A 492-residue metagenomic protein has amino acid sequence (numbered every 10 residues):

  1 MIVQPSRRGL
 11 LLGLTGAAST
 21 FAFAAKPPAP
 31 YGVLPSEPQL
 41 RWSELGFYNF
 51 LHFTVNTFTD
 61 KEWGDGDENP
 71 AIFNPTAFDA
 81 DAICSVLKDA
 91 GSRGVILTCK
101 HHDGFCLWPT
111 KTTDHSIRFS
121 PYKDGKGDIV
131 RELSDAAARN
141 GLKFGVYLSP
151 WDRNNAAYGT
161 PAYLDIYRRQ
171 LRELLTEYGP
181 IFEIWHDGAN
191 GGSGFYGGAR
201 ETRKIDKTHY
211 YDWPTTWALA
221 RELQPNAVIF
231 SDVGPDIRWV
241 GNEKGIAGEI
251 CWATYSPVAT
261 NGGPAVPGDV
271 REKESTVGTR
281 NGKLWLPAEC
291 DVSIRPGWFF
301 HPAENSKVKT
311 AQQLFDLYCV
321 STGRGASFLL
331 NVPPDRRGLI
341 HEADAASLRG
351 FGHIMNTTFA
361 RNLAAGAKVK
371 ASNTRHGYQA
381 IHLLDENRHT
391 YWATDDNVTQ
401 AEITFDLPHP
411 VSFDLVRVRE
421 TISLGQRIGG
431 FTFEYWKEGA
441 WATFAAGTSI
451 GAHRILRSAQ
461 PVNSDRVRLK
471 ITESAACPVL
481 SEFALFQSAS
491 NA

Functional and structural regions predicted by a protein language model:
I2-V3, G9-A25: N-terminal export signals
R8-G9, G325, H389, L469 (+1 more regions): Positively charged, low-complexity intrinsically disordered regions
L12, A25-D385, Y391-N397, F405 (+5 more regions): Mature catalytic domains of secreted/periplasmic carbohydrate-active enzymes
A17-A18, T358, Q487: The DNA-recognition helices of helix-turn-helix-type DNA-binding domains
G91-S92, E177-P180, S412, N463 (+1 more regions): Short loop/turn motifs at secondary-structure junctions
C106, D414, P478: Alpha-helical elements of the RecA-like P-loop NTPase motor core of helicases
D395-A401, P410-V411, I422-A492: Trp- and acidic/polar-enriched beta-sheet ligand-binding modules for extracellular glycan and matrix recognition
